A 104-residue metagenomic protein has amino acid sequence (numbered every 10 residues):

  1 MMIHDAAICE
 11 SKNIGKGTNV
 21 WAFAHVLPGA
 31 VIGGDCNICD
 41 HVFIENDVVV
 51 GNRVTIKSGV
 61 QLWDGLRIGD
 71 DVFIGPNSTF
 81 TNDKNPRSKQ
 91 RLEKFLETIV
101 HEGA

Functional and structural regions predicted by a protein language model:
M2-D5, N13, V20-A104: Flexible, glycine/small-residue-enriched loop-and-beta-strand segment within the central core of proteins
